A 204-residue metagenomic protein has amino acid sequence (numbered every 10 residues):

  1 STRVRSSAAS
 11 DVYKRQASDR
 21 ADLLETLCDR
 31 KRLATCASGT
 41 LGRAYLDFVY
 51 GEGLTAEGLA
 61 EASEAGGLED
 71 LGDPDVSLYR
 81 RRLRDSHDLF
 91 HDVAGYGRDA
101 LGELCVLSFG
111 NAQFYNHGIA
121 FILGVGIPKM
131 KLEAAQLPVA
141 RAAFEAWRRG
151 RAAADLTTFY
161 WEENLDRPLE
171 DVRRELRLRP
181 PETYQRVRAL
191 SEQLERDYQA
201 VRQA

Functional and structural regions predicted by a protein language model:
T2-A9, Y13: Single conserved hydrophobic/aromatic residue that forms the stacking wall/gate of nucleotide- or nucleobase-binding
S10-D11, T40, N116: Polar helix-capping/helix-linker motif
K14, E52-A56, F90, A94-G97 (+4 more regions): Short secondary-structure junctions and interdomain/linker hinges
R15-A94: Long acidic/polar interaction regions in large eukaryotic complex-forming proteins
Y96-L178: Alpha-helical bundle/repeat cores within regulatory domains of eukaryotic proteins
T158-A204: Acidic, carboxylate-rich catalytic segments that either coordinate divalent cations
